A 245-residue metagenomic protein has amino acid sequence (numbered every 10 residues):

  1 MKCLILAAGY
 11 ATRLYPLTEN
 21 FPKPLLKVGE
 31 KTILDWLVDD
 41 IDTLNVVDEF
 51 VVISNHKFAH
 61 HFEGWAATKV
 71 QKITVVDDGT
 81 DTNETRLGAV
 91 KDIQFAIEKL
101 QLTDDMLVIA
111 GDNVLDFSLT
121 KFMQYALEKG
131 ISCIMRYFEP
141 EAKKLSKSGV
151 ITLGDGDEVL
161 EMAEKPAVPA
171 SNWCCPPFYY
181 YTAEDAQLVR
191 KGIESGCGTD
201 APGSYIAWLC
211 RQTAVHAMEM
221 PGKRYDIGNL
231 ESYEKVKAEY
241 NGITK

Functional and structural regions predicted by a protein language model:
K2-I5, R13, K27, K31-V108: Conserved N-terminal catalytic core of the sugar/cofactor nucleotidyltransferase
Y10, D112-N113: Active-site metal-binding loops of divalent metal-dependent hydrolases
L34, A96, D112, I151 (+1 more regions): Residue-level signal for inorganic ion chemistry
H61, K91-F95, K121, S204-Y205 (+1 more regions): Alpha-helical elements of Rossmann-like donor-binding domains used by nucleotide-donor carbohydrate transfer enzymes
N113-D116, R224: A short, conserved beta-strand element in the Rossmann-like catalytic core that flanks the donor/metal-binding loop
F117-S146: Conserved donor-nucleotide/metal-binding helix-loop-beta segment in metal-dependent transferases, i.e., the alpha-helix
M123-L127, E158-D226, L230-K245: Catalytic-core segments of class I nucleotidyltransferases/pyrophosphorylases that form NMP-activated intermediates
T152-E158: Short acidic-glycine loop/turn motifs at beta-strand connectors
